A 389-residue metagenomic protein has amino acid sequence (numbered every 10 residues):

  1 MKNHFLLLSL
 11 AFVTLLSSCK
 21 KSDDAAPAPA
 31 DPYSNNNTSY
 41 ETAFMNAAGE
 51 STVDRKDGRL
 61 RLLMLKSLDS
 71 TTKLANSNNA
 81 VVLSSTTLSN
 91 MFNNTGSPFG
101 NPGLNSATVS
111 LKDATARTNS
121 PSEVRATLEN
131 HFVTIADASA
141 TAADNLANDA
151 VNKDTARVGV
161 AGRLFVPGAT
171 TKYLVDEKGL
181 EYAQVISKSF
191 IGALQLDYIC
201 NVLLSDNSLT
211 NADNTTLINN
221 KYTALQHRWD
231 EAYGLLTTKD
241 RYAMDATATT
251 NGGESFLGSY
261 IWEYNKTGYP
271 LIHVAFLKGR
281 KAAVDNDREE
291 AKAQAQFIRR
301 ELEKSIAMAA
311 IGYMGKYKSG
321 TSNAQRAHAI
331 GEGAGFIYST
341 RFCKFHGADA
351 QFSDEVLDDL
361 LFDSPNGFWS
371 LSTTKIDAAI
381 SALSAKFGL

Functional and structural regions predicted by a protein language model:
M1-F5, K20: Positively charged n-region of N-terminal signal peptides that target proteins for export
L6-A11: Sec-dependent N-terminal signal peptides
L15-S18: C-terminal motif of bacterial Sec signal peptides marking the signal peptidase cleavage site
A25-L389: Mature extracytoplasmic or organellar-lumen-exposed domains after removal of signal/transit peptides
